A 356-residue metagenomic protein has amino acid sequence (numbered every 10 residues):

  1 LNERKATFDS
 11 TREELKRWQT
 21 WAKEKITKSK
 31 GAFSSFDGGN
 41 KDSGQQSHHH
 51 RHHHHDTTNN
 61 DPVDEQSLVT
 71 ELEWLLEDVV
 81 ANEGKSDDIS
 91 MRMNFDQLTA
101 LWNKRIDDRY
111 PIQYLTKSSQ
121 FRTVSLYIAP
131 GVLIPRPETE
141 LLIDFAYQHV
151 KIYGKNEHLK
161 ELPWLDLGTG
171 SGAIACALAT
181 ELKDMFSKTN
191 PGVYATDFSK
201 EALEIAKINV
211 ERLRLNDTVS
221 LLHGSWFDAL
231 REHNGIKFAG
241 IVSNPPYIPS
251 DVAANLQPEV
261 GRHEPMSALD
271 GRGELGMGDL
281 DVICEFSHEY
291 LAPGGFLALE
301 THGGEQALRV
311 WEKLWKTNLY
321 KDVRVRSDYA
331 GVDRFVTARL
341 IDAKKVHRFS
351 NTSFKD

Functional and structural regions predicted by a protein language model:
N2-H48, H54-L98: A short N-terminal interaction module
V69-H149: Conserved AdoMet
L75, R109, T139, I174 (+5 more regions): Residue-level signal for inorganic ion chemistry
S125, G192, T218-S220, K321-R324: Conserved beta-strand segments of alpha/beta enzyme cores
L141-N255, V282: Conserved SAM/SAH cofactor-binding pocket of Class I
P245-D279: Mobile active-site "lid"/loop adjacent to the S-adenosyl-L-methionine
G273-L340: Conserved Class I SAM-dependent methyltransferase catalytic core
I341-D356: Flexible, glycine-/basic-rich loop-and-beta segments that form/coincide with the SAM-dependent methyltransferase
